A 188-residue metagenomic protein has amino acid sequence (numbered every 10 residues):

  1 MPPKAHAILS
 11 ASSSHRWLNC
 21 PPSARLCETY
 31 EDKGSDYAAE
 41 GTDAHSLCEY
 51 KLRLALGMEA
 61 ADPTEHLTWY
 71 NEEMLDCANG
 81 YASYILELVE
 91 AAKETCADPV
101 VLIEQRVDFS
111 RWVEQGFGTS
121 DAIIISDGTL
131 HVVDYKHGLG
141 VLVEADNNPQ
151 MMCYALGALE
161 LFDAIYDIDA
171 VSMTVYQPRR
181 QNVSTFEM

Functional and structural regions predicted by a protein language model:
M1-L130, N182-S184: Metal-dependent nuclease catalytic cores that hydrolyze phosphodiester bonds in DNA/RNA, characterized by
A39, A97-M188: Mg2+/Mn2+-dependent nuclease catalytic core
